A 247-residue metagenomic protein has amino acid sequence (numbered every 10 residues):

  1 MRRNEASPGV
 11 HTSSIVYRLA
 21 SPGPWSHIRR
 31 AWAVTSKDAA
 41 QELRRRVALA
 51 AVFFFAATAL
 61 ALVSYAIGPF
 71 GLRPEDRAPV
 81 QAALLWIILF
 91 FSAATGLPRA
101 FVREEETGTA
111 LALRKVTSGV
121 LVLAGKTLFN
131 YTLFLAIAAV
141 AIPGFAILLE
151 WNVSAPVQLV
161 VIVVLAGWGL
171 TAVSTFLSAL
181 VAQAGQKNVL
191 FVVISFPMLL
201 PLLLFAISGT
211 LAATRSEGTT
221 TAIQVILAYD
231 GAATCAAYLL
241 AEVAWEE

Functional and structural regions predicted by a protein language model:
I15-V52: Aromatic- and glycine-rich beta-strand/loop motifs that create alpha-glucan
Y17, G231-E247: Junction motif at the cytosolic side of a transmembrane helix
E42, A94-A112, T127: Transmembrane helix boundary and interhelical loop/hinge segments in multi-pass membrane proteins
R46-P69, L84-F91, I194-F205, Y229-A236: Hydrophobic alpha-helical transmembrane segments of multi-pass membrane transport/permease proteins
A66-V80, P143-V164, T210-I223: Membrane-interfacial helix-loop-helix connectors in multipass membrane proteins
Q81-F101: Long, hydrophobic alpha-helical segments
S118-F145: Selective transmembrane-helix segments that form parts of the transport pathway or gating/packing helices in multipass
I162-F196, W245-E247: A structural motif at transmembrane helix-loop-helix junctions in multipass membrane proteins
